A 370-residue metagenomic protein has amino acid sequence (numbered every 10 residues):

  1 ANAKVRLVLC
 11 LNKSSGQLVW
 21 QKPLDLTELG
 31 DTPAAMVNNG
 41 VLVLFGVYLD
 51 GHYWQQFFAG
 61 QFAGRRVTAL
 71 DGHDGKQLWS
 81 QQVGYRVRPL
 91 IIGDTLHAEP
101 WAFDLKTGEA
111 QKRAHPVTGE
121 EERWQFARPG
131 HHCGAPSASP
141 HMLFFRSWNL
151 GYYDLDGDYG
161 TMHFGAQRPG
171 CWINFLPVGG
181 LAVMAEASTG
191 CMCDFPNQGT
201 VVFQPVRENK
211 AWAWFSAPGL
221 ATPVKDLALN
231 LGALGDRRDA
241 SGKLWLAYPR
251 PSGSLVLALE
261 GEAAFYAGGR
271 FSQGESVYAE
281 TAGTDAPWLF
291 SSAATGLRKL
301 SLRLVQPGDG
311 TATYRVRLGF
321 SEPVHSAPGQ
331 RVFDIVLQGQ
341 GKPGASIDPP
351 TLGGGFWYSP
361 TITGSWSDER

Functional and structural regions predicted by a protein language model:
A1, L7-L26, R66-Q82, T107-H132 (+3 more regions): Aromatic (tryptophan-biased) beta-strands that constitute blades/sheets of beta-rich domains
A1-V8, K22-T68, S80-A102, Q125-L150 (+2 more regions): Repeat-blade elements of multi-bladed beta-propeller folds
L26-T27, Y85-R86, T118-G119, A345 (+1 more regions): A short acidic/small-residue loop/turn micro-motif
D31, W54-Q56, D194-N197, G329: Short, solvent-exposed loop/turn and secondary-structure capping segments
L49, L96-H97, F103, Q111 (+4 more regions): Short, isolated positions in well-ordered beta-strands
K112, E122-C171, L176-V178, G308-R317 (+1 more regions): Ordered, small/hydrophobic-rich secondary-structure cores
M162-K210, G353-G354, Y358-R370: Extended, hydrophobic interaction surfaces within ordered domains
K210-R370: Compositionally biased, intrinsically disordered or flexible polar/acidic segments
